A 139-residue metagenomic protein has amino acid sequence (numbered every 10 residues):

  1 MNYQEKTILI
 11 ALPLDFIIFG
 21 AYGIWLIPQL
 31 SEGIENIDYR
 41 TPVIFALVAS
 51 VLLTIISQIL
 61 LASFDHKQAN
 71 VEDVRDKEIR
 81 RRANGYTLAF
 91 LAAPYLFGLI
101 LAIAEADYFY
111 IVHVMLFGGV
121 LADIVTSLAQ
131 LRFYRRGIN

Functional and structural regions predicted by a protein language model:
N2-F45: Long, highly hydrophobic alpha-helical transmembrane signal-anchor segments
I8-I18, Q58, R82-A92: Select subsegments of transmembrane alpha-helices in polytopic membrane proteins, especially boundary-proximal
L14-Y22, A49-S57, P94, G98 (+1 more regions): Alpha-helical transmembrane segments of multipass membrane proteins
Y22, L91-V112: Alpha-helical transmembrane segments and their membrane-interface junctions in multi-pass membrane proteins
D38-T54, F117-L121: Alpha-helical transmembrane segments
Q58-E78: Membrane-helix interface/capping segments
V71-I100: Mid-chain, well-packed structural core segment of small domains
M115-N139: Alpha-helical transmembrane segments and their immediate juxtamembrane interface regions
